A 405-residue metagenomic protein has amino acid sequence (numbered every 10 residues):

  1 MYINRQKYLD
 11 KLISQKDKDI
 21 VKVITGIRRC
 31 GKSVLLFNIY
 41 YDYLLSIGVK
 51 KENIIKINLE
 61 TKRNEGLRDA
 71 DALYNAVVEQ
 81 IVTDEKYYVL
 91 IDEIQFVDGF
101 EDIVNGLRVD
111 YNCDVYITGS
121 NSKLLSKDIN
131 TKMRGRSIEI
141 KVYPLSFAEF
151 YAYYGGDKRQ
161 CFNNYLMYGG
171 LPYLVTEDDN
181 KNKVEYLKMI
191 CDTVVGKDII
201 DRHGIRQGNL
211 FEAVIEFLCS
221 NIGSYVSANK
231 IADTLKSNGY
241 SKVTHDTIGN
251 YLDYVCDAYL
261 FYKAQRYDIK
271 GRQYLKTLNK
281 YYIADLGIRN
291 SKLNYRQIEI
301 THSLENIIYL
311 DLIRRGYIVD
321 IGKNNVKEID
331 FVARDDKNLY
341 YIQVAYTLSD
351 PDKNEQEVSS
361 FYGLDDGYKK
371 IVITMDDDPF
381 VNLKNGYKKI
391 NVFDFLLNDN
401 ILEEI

Functional and structural regions predicted by a protein language model:
I3-D17: Pre-Walker A adenine-sensing motif
I24: Hydrophobic anchor at the beta1->P-loop junction of P-loop NTPases
K32-S33: Conserved lysine of the Walker
Y41-N53: Post-Walker A helix-loop "phosphate-sensing" segment adjacent to the P-loop in P-loop NTPases
K56-E85: Short glycine-rich substrate-engagement loop in P-loop NTPases that contacts/grips substrate
S120-S122, K127-Y225: Interdomain motor-coupling "hinge/lid" segment immediately C-terminal to the ATP-binding subdomain of NTP-driven enzymes
N180-L339: Accessory nucleic acid-recognition modules appended to NTPase machines
D377-I405: Domain-level recognition of nuclease-like catalytic cores that cleave nucleotide substrates
